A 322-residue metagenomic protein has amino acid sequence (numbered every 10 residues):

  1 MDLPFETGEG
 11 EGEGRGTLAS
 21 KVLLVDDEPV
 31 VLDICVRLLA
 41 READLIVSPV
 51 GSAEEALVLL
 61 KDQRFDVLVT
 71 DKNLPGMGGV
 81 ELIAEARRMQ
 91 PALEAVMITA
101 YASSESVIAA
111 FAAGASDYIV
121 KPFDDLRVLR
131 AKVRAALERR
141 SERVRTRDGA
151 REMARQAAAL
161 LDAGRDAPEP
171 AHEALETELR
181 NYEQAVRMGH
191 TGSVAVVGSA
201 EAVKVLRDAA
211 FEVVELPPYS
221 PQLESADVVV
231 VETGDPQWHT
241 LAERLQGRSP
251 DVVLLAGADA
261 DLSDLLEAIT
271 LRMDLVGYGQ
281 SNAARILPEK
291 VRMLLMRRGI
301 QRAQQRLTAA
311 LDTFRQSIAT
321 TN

Functional and structural regions predicted by a protein language model:
D26, D71, T99, V230-G234: Active-site residues of response regulator receiver
P29-S48, A200-L216: Two-component/phosphorelay signaling modules centered on CheY-like receiver
P49-V67, V214-V228: Acidic, metal-coordinating helix/loop segments flanking the phosphotransfer/catalytic sites of two-component signaling
G51-S52, G78-E81, P236-T240: Acidic catalytic/metal-coordinating carboxylates
I98, L255-G257: Hydrophobic/aromatic residues positioned on beta-strands within the core alpha/beta folds
V128-R140, T146, I286-R298: Receiver (REC) domain switch/output surface
E138-G192, M296-N322: CheY-like receiver
